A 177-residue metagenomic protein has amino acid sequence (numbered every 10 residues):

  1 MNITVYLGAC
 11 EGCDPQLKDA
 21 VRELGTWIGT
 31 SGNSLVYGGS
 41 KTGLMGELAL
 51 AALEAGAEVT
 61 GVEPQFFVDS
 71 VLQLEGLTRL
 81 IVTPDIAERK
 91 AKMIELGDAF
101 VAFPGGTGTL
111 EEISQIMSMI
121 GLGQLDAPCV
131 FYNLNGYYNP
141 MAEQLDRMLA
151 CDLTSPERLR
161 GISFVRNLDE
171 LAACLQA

Functional and structural regions predicted by a protein language model:
M1-L96, L134-Q176: A cross-family phosphate/adenosyl-ligand binding-site feature
L53, M119-A127, L153-T154: Arginine/glycine-rich "motif VI" loop of SF2 helicases in the C-terminal RecA-like domain
E58-T60, L122-Y132: Gly/Pro- and small hydrophobic-enriched strand-loop and loop-to-helix capping segments that sit at the rims
K90-L122, V130: Active-site/ligand-binding-proximal alpha/beta "capping" segment
F103-P104, P128-Y132, L159-I162: Flexible, glycine/proline-enriched loop segments at strand-loop-helix junctions that form or flank small-ligand binding
